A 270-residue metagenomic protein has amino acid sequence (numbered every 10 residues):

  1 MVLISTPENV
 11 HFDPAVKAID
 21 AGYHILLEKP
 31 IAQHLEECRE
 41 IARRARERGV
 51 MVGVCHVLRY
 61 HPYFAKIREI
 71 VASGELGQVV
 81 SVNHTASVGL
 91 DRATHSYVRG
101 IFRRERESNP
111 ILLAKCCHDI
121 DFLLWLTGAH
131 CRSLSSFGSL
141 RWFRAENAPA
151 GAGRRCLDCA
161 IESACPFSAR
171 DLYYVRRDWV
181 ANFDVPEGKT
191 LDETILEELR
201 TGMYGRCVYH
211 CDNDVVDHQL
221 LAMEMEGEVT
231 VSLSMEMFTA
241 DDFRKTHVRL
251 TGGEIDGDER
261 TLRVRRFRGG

Functional and structural regions predicted by a protein language model:
M1-R44: Beta-loop-alpha module in the N-terminal Rossmann-like domain of NAD(P)-dependent dehydrogenases, especially those
I4, L27, Q33, V52-V54 (+2 more regions): Hydrophobic residues in well-ordered beta-strands that form the structural core
S5-T6, L126, V229, L250: Short, well-ordered coil/turn residues at beta-beta hairpins and beta-strand->alpha-helix junctions within
A21-Y23, E47-V50, V229-T230: A short helix->loop->beta-strand "cap" motif at the edges of active sites that frequently abuts
K29, G74, E228: Conserved G/P- and acidic residue-centered "switch" motifs that form tight phosphate/ATP-binding loops in soluble
E40-V57, G77-H84: Rossmann-fold dehydrogenase core element
L58-R206: Predominantly a Rossmann-like dinucleotide-binding segment in NAD(P)-dependent oxidoreductases
V208-G270: Glycine-enriched catalytic-core subsegment of oxygenase/oxidase enzymes
